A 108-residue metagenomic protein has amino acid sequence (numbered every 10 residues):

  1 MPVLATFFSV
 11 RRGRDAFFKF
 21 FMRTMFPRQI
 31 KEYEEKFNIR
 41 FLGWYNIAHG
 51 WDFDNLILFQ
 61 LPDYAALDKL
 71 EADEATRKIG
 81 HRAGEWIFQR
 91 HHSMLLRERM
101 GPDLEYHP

Functional and structural regions predicted by a protein language model:
M1-V10: Active-site-flanking beta-strand signature of metal-NTP-handling nucleotidyl enzymes and homologous cyclase-like
T6, I57-F59: Conserved RNP beta-strands of RNA recognition motif
S9-T24: Short, surface-exposed ligand-recognition loops at beta-strand->loop->(often short) alpha-helix junctions that present
G13-A16, A65-L67, G101: Residue-level signal for secondary-structure boundary sites
T24-L42, Q60-R97: An amphipathic, aromatic/His-enriched active-site/gating alpha helix that lines ligand/cofactor pockets
G43-A48: Short, solvent-exposed loop/turn elements at beta->coil junctions and helix N-caps that rim active or binding pockets
G50-F53: Short acidic/glycine-enriched loop/turn segments that link adjacent beta-strands
R97-P108: Short, low-order "capping/linker" segments at domain edges
